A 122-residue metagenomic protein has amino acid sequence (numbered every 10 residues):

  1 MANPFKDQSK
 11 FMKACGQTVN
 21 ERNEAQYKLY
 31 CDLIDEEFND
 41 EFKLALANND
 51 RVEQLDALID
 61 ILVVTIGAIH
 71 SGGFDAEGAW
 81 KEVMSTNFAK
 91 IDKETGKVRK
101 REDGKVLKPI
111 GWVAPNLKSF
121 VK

Functional and structural regions predicted by a protein language model:
M1-L58, L62-K122: Flexible "arm" and connector segments at domain edges
